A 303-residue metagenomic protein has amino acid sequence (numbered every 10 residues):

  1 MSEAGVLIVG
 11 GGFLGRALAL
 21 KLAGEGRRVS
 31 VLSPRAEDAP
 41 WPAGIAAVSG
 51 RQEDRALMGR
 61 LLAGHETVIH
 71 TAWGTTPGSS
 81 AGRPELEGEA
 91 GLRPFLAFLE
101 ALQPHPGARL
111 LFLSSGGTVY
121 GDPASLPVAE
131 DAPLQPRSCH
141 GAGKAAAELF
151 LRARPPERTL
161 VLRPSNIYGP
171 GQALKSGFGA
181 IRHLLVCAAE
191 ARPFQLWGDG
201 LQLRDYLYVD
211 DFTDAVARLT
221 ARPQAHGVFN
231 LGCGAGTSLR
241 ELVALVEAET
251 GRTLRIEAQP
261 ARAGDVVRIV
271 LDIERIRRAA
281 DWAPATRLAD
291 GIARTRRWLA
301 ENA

Functional and structural regions predicted by a protein language model:
V6-G10: Conserved N-terminal Rossmann-fold NAD(P)-binding element of oxidoreductases
G15-R16: N-terminal Rossmann-fold NAD(P) dinucleotide-binding loop
Q52-A90: NAD(P)H-binding glycine-rich loop region in Rossmannoid oxidoreductase-like domains and their noncatalytic homologs
T67-V68, A81-L111: NAD(P)-cofactor binding segment of oxidoreductase domains
P77, F112-L126, C139, A145 (+1 more regions): Conserved catalytic-site region of short-chain dehydrogenase/reductase
L96-R137: Conserved Rossmann-fold NAD(P)-dependent oxidoreductase catalytic core, especially the SDR/UDP-sugar
L149-R204, V209-D214, A244-E247: NAD(P)-dependent short-chain dehydrogenase/reductase
R192, W197-A303: C-terminal substrate-binding subdomain of Rossmann-fold SDR/epimerase-dehydratase oxidoreductases
